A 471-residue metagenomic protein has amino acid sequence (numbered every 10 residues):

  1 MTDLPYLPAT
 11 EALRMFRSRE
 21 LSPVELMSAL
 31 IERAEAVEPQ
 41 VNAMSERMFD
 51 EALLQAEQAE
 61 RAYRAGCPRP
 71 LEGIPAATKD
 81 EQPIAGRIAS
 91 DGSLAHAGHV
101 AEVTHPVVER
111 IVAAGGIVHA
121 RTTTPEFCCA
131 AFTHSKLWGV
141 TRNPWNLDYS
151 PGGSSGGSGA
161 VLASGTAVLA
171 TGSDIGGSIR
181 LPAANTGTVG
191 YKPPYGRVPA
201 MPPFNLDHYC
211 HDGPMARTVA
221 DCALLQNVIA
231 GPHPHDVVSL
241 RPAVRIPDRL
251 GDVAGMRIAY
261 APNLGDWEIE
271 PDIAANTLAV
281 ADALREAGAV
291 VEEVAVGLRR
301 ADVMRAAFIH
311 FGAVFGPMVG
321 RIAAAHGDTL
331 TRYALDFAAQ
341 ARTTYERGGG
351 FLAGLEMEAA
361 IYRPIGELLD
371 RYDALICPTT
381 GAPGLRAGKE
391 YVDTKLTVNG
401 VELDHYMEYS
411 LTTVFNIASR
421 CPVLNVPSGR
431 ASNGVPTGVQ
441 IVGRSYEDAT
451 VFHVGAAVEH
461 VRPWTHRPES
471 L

Functional and structural regions predicted by a protein language model:
M1-L53, E286-G288, R467-L471: An N-terminal boundary/leader segment
P23-S28, E57, P271-A295, V319-D328 (+1 more regions): Acyltransferase
L54, A62-L137: Acidic/His- and Gly-rich active-site-bordering loop/insert found across diverse amide/peptide-bond hydrolases
L71-D91, R249-A261, I309-G366, T379-A382 (+2 more regions): Short helix-loop capping/hinge segments that flank enzyme active sites or metal/cofactor-binding pockets
L94, G98, S239, R305-A307 (+1 more regions): Short, surface-exposed loop/helix-turn segments at secondary-structure junctions that function as lids/hinges flanking
V103-H233, A418-G438: Short glycine/serine-rich loop segments
V189-A281, L298, R321, R462-L471: A short helix-breaking turn/cap at a secondary-structure junction
